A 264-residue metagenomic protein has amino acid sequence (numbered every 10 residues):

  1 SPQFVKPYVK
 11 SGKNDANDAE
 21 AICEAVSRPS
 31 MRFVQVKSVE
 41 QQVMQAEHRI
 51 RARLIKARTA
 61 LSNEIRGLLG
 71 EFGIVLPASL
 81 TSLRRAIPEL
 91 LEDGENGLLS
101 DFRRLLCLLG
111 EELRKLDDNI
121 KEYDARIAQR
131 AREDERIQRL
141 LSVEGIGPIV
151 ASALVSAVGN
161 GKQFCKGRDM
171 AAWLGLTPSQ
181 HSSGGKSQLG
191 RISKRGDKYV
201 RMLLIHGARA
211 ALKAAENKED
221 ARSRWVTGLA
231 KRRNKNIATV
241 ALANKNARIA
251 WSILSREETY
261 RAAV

Functional and structural regions predicted by a protein language model:
S1-A46, A86-L91, G184-Y199: Short alpha-helix plus adjacent loop in nuclease-associated cores
Y8, R139-S142, P148-K231, K235: Phosphate-backbone recognition surface of nucleic-acid-processing proteins
C23-S27, H48-R51, I55-R58, S62-G70 (+4 more regions): Short, amphipathic alpha-helical segments that act as regulatory/interfacial helices in nucleotide-processing proteins
P29-R32, L61-S62, K121-Y123, G159-Q163 (+2 more regions): Short helix-capping/linker segments at secondary-structure and domain boundaries
R49-R139, R222: Glycine-rich, often acidic, oxyanion-interacting loops/wings at catalytic, nucleic-acid, or phospho-protein interfaces
G70, I74, A78-N96, K162 (+4 more regions): HhH-family (HhH-GPD) DNA N-glycosylase catalytic core used in base-excision repair
G185, S223-V264: Low-complexity, acidic/Ser/Thr- and charged residue-rich accessory regions of DNA metabolism proteins
